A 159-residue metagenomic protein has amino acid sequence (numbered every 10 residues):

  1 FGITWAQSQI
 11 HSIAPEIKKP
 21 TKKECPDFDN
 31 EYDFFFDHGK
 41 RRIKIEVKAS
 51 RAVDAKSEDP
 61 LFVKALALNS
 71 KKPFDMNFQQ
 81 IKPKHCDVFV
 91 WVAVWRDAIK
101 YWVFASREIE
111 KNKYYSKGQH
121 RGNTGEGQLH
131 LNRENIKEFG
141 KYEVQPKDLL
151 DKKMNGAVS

Functional and structural regions predicted by a protein language model:
F1-Y32, D37-I43, K48-S159: Nucleic-acid endonuclease domains
